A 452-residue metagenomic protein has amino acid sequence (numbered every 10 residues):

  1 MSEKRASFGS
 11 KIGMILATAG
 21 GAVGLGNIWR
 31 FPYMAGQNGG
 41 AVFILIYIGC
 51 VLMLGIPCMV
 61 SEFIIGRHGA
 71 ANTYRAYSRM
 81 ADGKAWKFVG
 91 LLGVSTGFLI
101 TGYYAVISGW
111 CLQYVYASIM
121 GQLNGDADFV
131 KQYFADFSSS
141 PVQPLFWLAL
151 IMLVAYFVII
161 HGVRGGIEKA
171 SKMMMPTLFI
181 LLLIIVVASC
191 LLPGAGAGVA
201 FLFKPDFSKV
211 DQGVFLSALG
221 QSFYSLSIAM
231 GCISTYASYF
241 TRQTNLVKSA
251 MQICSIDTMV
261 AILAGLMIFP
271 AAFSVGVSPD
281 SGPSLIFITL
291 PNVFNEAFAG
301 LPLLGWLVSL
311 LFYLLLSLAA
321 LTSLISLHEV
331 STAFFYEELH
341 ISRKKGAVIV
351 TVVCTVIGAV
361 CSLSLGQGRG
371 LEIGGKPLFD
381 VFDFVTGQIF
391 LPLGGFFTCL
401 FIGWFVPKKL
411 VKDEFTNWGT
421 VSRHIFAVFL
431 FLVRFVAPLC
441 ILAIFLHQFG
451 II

Functional and structural regions predicted by a protein language model:
M1-W29, I56-F63, R67-M80, K84-L91 (+2 more regions): Membrane-interface "cap" regions at the ends of multi-pass membrane proteins
S2-A6, Y33-N38, H68, T73-L92 (+7 more regions): Inter-helical loop and helix-membrane interface segments of multi-pass membrane transporters/permeases
S2-K4, F8, E168, K172-L321 (+1 more regions): Membrane-embedded translocation segments of transport machinery
A6, A35-S61, Q143-P144, F390-G394: Extracellular loop-to-transmembrane helix junctions
S7, G13, G21, L145-F146 (+5 more regions): Loop-to-transmembrane helix boundary motifs in multi-pass membrane proteins
S7-T18, F43-I46, A85-F98, F146-A149 (+6 more regions): Select transmembrane alpha-helical segments in multipass membrane proteins
S10-C50, A237, K248-M251, S255-T258 (+1 more regions): Transmembrane helix-boundary motif of multi-pass solute transporters/channels
D82, V89-L92, E338-T351, D383-I441: C-terminal membrane-solvent junction of multi-pass transporters and transport-like membrane proteins
